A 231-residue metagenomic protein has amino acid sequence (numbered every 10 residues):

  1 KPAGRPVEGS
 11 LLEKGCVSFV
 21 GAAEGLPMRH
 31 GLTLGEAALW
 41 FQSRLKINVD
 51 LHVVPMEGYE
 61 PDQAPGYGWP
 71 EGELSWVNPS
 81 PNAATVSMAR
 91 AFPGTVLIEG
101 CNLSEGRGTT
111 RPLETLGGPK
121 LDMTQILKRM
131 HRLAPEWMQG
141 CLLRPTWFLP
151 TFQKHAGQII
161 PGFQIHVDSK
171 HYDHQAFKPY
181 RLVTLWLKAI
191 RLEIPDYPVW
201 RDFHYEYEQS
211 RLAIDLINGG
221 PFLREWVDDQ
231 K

Functional and structural regions predicted by a protein language model:
P2-G15: Glycine-rich, charge-decorated loop segments at or immediately adjacent to ligand/cofactor-binding or catalytic sites
G15-F92: Conserved anion/nucleotide-ligand pocket segment
G25, E114, D173: Active-site rim elements
K46, G106-R111, Q158-I160: Short gly/pro-enriched beta-turn/loop segments at secondary-structure junctions
Y59-P61, P65-P150: Glycine-rich, aromatic-lined ligand/substrate-binding cores of catalytic and carbohydrate-binding domains
G117-Q230: Conserved functional hotspot residues or short segments at active or partner-binding sites across diverse domains
